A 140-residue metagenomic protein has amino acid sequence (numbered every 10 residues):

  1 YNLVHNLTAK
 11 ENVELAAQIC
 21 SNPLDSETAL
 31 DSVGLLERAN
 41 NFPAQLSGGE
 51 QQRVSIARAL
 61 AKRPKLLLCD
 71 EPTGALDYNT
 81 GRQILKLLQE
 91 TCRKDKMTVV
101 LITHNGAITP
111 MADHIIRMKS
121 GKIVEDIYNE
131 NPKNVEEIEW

Functional and structural regions predicted by a protein language model:
Y1-M118: ABC family nucleotide-binding domain
K122-W140: Conserved beta-strand-loop-alpha-helix hinge in the C-terminal portion of ABC ATPase nucleotide-binding domains
